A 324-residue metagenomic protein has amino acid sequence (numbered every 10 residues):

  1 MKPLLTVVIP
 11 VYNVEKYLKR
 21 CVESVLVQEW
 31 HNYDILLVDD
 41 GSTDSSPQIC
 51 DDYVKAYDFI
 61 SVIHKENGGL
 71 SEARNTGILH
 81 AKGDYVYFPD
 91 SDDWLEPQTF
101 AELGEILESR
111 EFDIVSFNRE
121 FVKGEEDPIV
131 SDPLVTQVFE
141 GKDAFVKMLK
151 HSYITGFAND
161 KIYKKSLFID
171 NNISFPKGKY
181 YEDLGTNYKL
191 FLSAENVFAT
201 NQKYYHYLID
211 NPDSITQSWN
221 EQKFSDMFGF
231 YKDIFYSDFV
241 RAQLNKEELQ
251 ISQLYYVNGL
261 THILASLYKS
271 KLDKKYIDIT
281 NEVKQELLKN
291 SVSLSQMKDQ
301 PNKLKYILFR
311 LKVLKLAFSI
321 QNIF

Functional and structural regions predicted by a protein language model:
M1-L26: N-proximal low-complexity "stem/linker" segments adjacent to membrane-targeting elements
S24, D39-I49, E66: A conserved acidic beta->alpha catalytic loop
N32-G41, S61-E66, S91: Short beta-strand/loop segment that forms part of the nucleotide-sugar
K65-A81: Glycine-rich, basic loop-to-helix element that forms the pyrophosphate-binding segment of sugar-nucleotide handling
L70, S91-T200, Y207-N220: Donor-binding/catalytic cores of nucleotide-activated saccharide and glycerol-phosphate transferases/polymerases
V86: Short aromatic/hydrophobic "clamp" motif used to bind/position activated sugar donors
Y204-N211, Q217-Q243, N258-S266, S270-S291: Catalytic core of nucleotide-sugar-dependent glycosyltransferases
K269-F324: Membrane-interface aromatic/basic loop that binds lipid-linked glycans or pyrophosphate carriers, typified by
